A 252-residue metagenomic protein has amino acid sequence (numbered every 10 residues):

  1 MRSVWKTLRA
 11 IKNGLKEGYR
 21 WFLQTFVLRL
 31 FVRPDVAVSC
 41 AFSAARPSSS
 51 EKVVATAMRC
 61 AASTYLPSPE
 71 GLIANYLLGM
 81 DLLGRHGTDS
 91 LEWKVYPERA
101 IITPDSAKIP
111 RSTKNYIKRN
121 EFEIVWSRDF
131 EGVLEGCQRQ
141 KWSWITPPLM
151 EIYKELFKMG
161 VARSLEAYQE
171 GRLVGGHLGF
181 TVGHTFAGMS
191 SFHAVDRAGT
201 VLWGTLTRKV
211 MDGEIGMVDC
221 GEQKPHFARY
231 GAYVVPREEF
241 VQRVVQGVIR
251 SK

Functional and structural regions predicted by a protein language model:
M1-K252: N-acyltransferase acceptor-side catalytic subdomain
